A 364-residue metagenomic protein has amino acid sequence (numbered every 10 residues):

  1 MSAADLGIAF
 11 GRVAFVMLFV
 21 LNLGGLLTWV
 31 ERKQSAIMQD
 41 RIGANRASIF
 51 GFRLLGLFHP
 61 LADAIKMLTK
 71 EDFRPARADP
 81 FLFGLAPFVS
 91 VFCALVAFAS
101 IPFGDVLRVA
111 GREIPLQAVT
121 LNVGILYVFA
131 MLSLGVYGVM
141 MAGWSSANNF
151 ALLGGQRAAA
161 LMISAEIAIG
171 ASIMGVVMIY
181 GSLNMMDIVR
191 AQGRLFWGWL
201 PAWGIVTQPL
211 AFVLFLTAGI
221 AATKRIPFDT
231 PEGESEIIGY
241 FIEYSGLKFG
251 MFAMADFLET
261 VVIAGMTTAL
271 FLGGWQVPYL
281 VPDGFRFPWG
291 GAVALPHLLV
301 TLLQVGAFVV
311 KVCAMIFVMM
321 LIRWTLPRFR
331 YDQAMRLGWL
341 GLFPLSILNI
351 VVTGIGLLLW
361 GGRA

Functional and structural regions predicted by a protein language model:
M1-A364: Selective transmembrane helix interface/packing segments
